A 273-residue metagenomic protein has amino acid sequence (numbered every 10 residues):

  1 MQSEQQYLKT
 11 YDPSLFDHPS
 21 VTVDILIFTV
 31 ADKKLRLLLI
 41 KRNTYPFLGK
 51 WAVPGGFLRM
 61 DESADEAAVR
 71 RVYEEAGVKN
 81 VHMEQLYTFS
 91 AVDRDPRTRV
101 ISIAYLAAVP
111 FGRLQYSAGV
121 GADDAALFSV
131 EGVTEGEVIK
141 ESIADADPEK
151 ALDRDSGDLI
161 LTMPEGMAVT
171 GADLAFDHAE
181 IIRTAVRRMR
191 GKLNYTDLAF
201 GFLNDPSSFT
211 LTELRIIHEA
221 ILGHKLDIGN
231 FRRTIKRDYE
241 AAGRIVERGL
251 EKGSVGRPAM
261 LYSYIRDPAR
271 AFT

Functional and structural regions predicted by a protein language model:
M1-Q5: Short, Gly/Pro- and small/polar-rich lid/capping loops
Q6-A52, N80: N-terminal strand-loop-strand
Y7-Y11, H18-A31, S90-R97, S102 (+4 more regions): Terminal low-complexity/charged segments
P19-V21, D65-V69, Y73-T170, L174 (+3 more regions): Active-site segment of metal-dependent pyrophosphate-handling enzymes, primarily the Nudix hydrolase catalytic core
K34-K79, T88-S90, K192-A220: Conserved Nudix-box catalytic region and its N-terminal flanking loop in Nudix hydrolases and closely related
F202, K236-A241, S254-R257: Structured surface interface patches that mediate subunit assembly and partner/cofactor docking
K225-E247: Charge-enriched amphipathic alpha-helical scaffolds
G243-T273: Long, intrinsically disordered, low-complexity Ser/Thr/Pro-rich regulatory/activation regions of nuclear proteins
